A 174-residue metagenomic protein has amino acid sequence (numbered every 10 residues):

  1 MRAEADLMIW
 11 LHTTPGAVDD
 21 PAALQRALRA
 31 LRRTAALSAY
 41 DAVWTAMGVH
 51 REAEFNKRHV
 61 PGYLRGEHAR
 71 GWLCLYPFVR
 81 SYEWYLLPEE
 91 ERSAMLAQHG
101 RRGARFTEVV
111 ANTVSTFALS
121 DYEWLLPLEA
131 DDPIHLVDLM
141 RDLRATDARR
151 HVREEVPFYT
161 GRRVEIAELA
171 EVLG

Functional and structural regions predicted by a protein language model:
M1-E4, H12, R26: N-terminal leader/assembly segments
M1-L7, S38-E52, G100-L125, L139 (+2 more regions): Short, glycine- and small/hydrophobic-rich beta-strand elements in well-ordered beta-sheets
M8-W10, L75, L125-P127: Short aromatic/hydrophobic contact patches that present stacked aromatics for nucleic-acid/ligand binding
T13-L24, A39-R105, F117, D131-D138 (+1 more regions): Short S/T/G/P-rich N-terminal loop/turn motif that feeds into the first structured element of a domain
D20-A35, D138-R144: Short amphipathic alpha-helices in soluble, non-transmembrane regions that often serve as interface/regulatory elements
R29, V60, E83, A97 (+3 more regions): Generic preference for well-ordered secondary structure
L31, G62-L64, V110-N112, R144: Residue-level detector of functional hotspots within protein domains
